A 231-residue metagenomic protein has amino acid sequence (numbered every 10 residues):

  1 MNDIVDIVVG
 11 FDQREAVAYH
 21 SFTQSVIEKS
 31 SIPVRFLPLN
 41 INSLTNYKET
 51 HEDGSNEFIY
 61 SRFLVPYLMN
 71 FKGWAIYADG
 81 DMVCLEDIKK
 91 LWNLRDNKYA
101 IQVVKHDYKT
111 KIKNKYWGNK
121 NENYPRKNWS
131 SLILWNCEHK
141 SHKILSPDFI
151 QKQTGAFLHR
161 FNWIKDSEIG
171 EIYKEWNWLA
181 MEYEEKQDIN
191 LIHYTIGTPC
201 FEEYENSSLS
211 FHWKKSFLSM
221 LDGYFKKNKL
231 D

Functional and structural regions predicted by a protein language model:
N2-V5, F11, I32, F36-N40 (+1 more regions): A glycosyltransferase accessory/donor-loop signature
E15-A16, C84: Alpha-helix N-cap/loop-to-helix initiation residues
S25-P33: Short, acidic, metal-binding catalytic loop of nucleotide-sugar glycosyltransferases
R35-L68: Active-site-proximal specificity loops/subdomain of glycosyltransferases
N42-Y47, K109-K111, N177-M181: A short acidic, often aromatic-flanked loop/helix-cap motif at beta-alpha or helix-coil junctions that lines enzyme
S61-K111, L134, S141: GT-A fold catalytic core of metal-dependent nucleotide-sugar glycosyltransferases, centered on the diacidic
L94-L158: Conserved catalytic core of nucleotide-sugar-dependent glycosyltransferases
